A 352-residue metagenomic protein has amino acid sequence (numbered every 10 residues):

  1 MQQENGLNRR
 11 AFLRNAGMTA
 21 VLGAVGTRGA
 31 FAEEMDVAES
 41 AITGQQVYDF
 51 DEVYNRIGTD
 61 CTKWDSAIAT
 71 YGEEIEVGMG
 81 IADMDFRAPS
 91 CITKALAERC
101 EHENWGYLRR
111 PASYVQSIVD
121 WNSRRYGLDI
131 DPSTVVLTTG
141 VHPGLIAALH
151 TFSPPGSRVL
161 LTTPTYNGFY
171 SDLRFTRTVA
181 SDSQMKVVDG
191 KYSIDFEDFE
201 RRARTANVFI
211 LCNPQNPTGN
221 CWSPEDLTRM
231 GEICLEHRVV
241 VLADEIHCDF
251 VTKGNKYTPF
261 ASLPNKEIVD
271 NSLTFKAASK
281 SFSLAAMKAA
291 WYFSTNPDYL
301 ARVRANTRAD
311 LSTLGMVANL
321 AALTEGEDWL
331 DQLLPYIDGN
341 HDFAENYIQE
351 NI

Functional and structural regions predicted by a protein language model:
M1-A20: N-terminal secretory signal peptides and thylakoid transit peptides that target proteins across membranes
A30-A32: Boundary at the C-terminal end of the N-terminal hydrophobic targeting segment
A41-G140, A147, T324-E325: N-terminal small-domain helix-loop-helix segment of the aminotransferase-like
D129-V135, G156-R158, V269-S272: Short acidic capping loops at alpha-helix termini that bridge into adjacent secondary structure
H150-L211, C221: PLP-dependent aminotransferase-like
T176, E236-H237, N351: Helix C-cap/helix->beta junction micro-motif
V187-N255: Active-site phosphate-binding strand-loop segment of PLP-dependent enzymes
N271-E350: PLP-dependent aminotransferase class I/II
